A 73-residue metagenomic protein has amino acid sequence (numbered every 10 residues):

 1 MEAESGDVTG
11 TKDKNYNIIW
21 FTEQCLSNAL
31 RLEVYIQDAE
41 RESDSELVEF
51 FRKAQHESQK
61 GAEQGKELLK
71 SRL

Functional and structural regions predicted by a protein language model:
M1-L73: Iron-associated oxidoreductase/ferritin-like identity signal
